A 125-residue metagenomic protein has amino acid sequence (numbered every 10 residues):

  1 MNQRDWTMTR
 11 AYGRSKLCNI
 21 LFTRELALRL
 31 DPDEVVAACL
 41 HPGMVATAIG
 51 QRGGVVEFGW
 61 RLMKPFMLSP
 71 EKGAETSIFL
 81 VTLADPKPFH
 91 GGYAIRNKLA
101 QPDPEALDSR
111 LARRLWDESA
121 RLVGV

Functional and structural regions predicted by a protein language model:
M1-E34, H41-M63: Catalytic loop of short-chain dehydrogenase/reductase
S15, R61-Q101, L107-R113, D117: C-terminal helical subdomain
E34-V36, H90: Residues at or immediately flanking beta-strands
E118-V125: C-terminal alpha-helix
